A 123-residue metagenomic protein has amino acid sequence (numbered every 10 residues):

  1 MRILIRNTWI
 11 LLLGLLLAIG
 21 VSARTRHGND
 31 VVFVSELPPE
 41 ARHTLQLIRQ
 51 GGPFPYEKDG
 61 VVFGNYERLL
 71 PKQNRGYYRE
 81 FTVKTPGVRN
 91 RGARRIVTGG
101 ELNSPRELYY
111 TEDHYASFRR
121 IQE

Functional and structural regions predicted by a protein language model:
I3-G20: Bacterial N-terminal signal peptides
L4, T8, R26-G28, V97: Small/flexible residues
N7, A18, V34, P39-R42 (+5 more regions): Residue-level detector of functional hotspots within protein domains
A23-K72: N-terminal secretory signal peptides
P55-E123: Functional cores of ribonucleases/endoribonucleases
